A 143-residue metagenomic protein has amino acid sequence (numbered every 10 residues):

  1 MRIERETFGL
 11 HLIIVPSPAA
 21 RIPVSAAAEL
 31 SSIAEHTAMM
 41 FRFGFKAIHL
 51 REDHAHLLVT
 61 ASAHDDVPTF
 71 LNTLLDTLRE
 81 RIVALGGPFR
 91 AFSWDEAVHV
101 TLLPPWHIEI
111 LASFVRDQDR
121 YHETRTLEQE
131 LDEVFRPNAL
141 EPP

Functional and structural regions predicted by a protein language model:
M1-P143: Basic nucleic-acid-binding interfaces
